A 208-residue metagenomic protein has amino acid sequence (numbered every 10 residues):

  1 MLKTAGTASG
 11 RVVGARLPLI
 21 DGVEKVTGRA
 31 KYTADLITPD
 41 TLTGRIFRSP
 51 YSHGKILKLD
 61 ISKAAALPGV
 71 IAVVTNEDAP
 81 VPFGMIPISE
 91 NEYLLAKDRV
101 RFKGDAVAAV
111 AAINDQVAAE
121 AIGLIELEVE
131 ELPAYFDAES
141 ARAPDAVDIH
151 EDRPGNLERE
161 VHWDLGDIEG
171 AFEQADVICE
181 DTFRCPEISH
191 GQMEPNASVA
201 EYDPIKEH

Functional and structural regions predicted by a protein language model:
M1-H208: Structural alpha/beta core scaffold segments of enzyme domains
